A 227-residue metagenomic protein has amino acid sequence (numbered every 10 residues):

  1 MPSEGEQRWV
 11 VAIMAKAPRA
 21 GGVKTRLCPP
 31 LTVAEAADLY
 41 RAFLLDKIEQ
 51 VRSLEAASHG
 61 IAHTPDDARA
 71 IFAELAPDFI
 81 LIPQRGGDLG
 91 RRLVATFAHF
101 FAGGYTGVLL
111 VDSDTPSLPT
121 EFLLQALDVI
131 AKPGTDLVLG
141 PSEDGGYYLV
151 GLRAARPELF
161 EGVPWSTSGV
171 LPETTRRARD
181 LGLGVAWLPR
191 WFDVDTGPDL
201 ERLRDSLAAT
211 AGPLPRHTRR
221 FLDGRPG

Functional and structural regions predicted by a protein language model:
M1-R26: N-terminal nucleotide-binding beta1-loop-alpha1 segment
P2, E173-G227: Conserved alpha/beta core of the MobA/IspD/sugar-nucleotide pyrophosphorylase nucleotidyltransferase superfamily
D38-A57: A short, N-terminal amphipathic alpha-helix
A56-P65: Short beta-strand/loop segment that forms part of the nucleotide-sugar
I71-V108, T167: Short phosphate-binding loop-to-helix
V111: Catalytic metal- and UDP-sugar-binding loop of GT-A-like glycosyltransferases, i.e., residues flanking the conserved
L118-D144: Conserved donor-nucleotide/metal-binding helix-loop-beta segment in metal-dependent transferases, i.e., the alpha-helix
P157-T175: Short, glycine-/small-residue-rich phosphate/pyrophosphate-handling segment
